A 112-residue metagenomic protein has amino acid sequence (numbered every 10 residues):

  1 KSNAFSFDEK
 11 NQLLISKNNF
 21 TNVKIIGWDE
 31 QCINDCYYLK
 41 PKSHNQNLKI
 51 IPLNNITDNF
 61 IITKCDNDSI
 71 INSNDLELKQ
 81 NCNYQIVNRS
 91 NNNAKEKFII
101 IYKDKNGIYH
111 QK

Functional and structural regions predicted by a protein language model:
K1-Y38, E96-K112: N-terminal non-catalytic regions of secreted/periplasmic and cell-surface proteins
G27-N55: Extracytoplasmic/periplasmic/luminal assembly and interaction segments in envelope/secretory/respiratory proteins
L48-N83: Signal that preferentially marks extracellular ectodomain short beta-strand elements of beta-sandwich modules
Q85-V87: Extracellular recognition modules
R89-K97: Short acidic/polar inter-strand loop motif in beta-rich domains
